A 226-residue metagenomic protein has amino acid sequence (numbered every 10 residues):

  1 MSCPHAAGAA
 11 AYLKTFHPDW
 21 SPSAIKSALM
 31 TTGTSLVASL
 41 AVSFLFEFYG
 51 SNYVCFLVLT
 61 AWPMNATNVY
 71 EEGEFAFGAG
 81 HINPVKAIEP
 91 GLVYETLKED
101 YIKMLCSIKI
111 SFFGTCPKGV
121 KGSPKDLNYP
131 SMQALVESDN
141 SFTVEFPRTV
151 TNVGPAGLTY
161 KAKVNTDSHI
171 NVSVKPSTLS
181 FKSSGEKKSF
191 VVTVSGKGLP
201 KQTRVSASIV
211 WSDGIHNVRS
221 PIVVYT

Functional and structural regions predicted by a protein language model:
M1-T226: Loop-rich non-cytosolic ectodomains and luminal regions
